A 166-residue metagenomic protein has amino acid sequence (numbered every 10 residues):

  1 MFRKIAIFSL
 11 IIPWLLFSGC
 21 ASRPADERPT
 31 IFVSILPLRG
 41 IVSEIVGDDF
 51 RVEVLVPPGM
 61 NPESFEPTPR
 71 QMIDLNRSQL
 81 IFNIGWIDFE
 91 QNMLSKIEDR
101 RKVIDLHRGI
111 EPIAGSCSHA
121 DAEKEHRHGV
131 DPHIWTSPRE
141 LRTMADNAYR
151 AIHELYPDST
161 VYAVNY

Functional and structural regions predicted by a protein language model:
M1-I5: Positively charged n-region of N-terminal signal peptides that target proteins for export
I7-F8, H128: Intrinsically disordered, low-complexity regions enriched in Ser/Pro/Gly/Gln/His and often acidic
F8-S18: Bacterial N-terminal signal peptides
F17-Y166: Extracytoplasmic metal-acquisition and chelation regions
